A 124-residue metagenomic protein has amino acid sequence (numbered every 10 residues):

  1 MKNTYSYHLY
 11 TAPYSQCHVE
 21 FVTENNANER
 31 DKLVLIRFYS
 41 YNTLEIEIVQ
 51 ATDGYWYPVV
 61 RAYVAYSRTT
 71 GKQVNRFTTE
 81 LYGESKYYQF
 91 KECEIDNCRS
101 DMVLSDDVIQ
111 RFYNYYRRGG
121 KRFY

Functional and structural regions predicted by a protein language model:
M1-Y124: Terminal leader/tail segments of proteins
